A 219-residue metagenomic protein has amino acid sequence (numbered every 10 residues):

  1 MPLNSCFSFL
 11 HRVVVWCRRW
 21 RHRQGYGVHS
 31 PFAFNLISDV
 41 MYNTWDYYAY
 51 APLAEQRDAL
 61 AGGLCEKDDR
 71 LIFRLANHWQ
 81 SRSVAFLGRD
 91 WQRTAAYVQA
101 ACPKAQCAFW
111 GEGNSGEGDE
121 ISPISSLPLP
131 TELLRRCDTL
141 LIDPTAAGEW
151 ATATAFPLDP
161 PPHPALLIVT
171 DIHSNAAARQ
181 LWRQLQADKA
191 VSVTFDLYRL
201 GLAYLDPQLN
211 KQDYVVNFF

Functional and structural regions predicted by a protein language model:
M1-H163, H173-F219: A short alpha-helical cap/connector motif
